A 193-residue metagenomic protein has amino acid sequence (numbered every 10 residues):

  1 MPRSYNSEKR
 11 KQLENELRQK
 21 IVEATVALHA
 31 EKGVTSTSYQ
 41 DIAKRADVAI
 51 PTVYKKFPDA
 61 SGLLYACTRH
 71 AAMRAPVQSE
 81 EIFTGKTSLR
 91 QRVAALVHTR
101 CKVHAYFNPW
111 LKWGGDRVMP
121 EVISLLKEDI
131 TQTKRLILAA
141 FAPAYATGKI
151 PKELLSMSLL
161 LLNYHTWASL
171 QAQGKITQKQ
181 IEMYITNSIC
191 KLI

Functional and structural regions predicted by a protein language model:
M1-N15: N-terminal intrinsically disordered/low-complexity leader segments
L13-T25, I42, C67-A71, A75: Generic hydrophobic, amphipathic alpha-helix propensity
K20, L28-G62, A66: Helix-turn-helix
L64-A71, G114, D129: Alpha-helical DNA-contacting segments of helix-turn-helix folds
A66, S79-Y106: Hydrophobic alpha-helical connector segments
H98, K102, Y106-P109, P120-S156 (+1 more regions): Amphipathic alpha-helical packing segments from all-alpha helical-bundle domains
A139, L155-I176, K191-I193: Amphipathic C-terminal alpha-helical segment
